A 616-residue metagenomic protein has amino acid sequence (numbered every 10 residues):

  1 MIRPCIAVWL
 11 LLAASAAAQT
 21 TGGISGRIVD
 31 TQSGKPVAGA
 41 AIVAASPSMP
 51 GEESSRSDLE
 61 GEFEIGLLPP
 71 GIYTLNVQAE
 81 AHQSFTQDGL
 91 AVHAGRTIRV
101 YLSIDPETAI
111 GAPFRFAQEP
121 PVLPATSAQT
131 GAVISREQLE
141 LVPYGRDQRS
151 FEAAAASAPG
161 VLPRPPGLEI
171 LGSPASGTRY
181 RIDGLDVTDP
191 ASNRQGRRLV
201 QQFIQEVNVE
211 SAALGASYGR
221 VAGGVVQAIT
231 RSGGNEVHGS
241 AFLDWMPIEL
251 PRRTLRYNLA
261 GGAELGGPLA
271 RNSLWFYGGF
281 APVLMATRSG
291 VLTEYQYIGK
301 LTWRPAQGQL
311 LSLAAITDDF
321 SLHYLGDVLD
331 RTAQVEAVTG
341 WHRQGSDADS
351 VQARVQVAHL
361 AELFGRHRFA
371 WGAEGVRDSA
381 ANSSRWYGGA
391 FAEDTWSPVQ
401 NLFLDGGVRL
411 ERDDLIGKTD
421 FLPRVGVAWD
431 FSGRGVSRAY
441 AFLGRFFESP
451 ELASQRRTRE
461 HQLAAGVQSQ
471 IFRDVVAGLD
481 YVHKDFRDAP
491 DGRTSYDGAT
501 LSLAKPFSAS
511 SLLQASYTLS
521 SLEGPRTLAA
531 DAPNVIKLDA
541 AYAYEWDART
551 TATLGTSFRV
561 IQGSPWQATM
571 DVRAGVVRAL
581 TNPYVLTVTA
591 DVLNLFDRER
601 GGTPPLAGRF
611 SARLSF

Functional and structural regions predicted by a protein language model:
P47-E64: Short, acidic Ser/Thr/Gly-rich low-complexity loop/linker segments typical of extracellular and cell-surface proteins
S48-P50, I72, N76-D88: A short, solvent-exposed loop/turn motif at the edges and junctions of modular extracellular/periplasmic domains
D58, Q83-S84, D88-S232, W245-T254 (+5 more regions): Periplasmic N-terminal accessory/gating domains of Gram-negative outer-membrane beta-barrel systems
Y257-S321, A333-E336, L363, D405 (+2 more regions): Transmembrane beta-barrel wall of Gram-negative outer-membrane proteins
T302-D319, L329-I416: Face-selective signature of the C-terminal outer-membrane beta-barrel domain
R385-A464, Q470: Structural signature of Gram-negative outer-membrane beta-barrels, strongest in the C-terminal barrel of TonB-dependent
G478-Q562: Gram-negative outer-membrane beta-barrel transporters
R549-T551, G563, T569, A574-F616: C-terminal beta-signal and adjacent terminal beta-strands/loops of Gram-negative outer-membrane beta-barrel proteins
